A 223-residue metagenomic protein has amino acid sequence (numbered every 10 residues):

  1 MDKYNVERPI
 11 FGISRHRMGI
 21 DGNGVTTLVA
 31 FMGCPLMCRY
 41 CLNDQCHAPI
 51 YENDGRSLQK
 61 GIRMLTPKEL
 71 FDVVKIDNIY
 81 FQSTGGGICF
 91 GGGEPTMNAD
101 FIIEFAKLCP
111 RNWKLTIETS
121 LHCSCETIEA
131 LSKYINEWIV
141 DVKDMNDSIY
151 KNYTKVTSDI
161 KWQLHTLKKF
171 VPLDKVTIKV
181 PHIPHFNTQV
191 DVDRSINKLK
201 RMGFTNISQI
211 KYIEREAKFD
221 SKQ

Functional and structural regions predicted by a protein language model:
M1, K222-Q223: C-terminal end-of-chain micro-motif
M1-M64, I76-Q82: N-terminal [4Fe-4S]-dependent radical SAM core
F71, K75-S221: Conserved AdoMet/S-adenosylmethionine-binding subsite of the radical SAM
